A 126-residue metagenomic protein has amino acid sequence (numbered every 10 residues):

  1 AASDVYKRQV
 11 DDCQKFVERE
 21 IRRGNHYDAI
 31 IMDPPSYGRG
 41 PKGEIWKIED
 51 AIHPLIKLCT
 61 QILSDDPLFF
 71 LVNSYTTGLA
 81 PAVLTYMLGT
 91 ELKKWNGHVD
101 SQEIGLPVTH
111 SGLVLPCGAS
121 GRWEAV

Functional and structural regions predicted by a protein language model:
A1-Y6: Short, small-residue-biased leader/transition segments that mark boundaries at the very start of proteins
K7-Q9, Q102: General small-molecule cofactor/ligand-binding pocket signal
V10, Q14, Y27-L58: Mobile active-site "lid"/loop adjacent to the S-adenosyl-L-methionine
V17, Y37-G38, G78-A80: Short, active-site-adjacent cap segments at secondary-structure transitions
R19-A29: A short acidic, Gly/Pro-enriched loop at the edge of an enzyme's catalytic core that lines a small-molecule cofactor
R19-I21, P41-G43, A82-V83: Short, well-ordered secondary-structure micro-motifs
L63-D65: Helix-to-beta-strand junctions that scaffold the AdoMet/dcAdoMet cofactor pocket in Class I SAM-dependent enzymes
P67-V126: C-terminal catalytic and target-recognition region of SAM-dependent MTase-like enzymes, primarily methyltransferases
